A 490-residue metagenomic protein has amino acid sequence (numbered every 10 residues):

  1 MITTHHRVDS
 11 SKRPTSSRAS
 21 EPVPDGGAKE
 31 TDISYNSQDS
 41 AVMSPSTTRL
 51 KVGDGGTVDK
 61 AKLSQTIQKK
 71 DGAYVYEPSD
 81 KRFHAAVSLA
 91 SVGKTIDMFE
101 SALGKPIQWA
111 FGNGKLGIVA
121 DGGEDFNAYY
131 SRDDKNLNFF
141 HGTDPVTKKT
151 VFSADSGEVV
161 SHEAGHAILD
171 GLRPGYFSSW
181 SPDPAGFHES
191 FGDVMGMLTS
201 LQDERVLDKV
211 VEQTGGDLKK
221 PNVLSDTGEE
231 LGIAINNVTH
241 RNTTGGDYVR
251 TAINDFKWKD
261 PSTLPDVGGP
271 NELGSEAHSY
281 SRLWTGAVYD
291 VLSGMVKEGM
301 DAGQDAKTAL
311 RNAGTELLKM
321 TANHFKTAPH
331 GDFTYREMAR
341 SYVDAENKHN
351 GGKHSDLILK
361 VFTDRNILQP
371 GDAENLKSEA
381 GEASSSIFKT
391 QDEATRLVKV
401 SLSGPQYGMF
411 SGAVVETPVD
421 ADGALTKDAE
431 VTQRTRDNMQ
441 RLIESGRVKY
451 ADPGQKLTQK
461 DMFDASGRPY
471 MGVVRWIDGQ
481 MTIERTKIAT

Functional and structural regions predicted by a protein language model:
I2-K81: Non-catalytic architectural context of zinc metalloproteases
R82-A85, L89-V160, L169-T490: Zinc-dependent metallohydrolase catalytic domains
E163: Walker B catalytic acidic pair
